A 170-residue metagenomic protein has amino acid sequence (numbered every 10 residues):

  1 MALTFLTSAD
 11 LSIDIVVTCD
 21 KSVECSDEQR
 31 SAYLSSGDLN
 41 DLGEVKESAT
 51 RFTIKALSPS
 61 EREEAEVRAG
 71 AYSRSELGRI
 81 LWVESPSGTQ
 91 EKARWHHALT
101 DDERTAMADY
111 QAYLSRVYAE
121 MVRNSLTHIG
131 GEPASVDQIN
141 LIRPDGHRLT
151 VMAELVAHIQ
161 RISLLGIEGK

Functional and structural regions predicted by a protein language model:
M1-I13: Short, intrinsically disordered N-terminal pre-domain segments
S12-T18, R51-T53: Ser/Thr- (and often Asn-) enriched beta-sheet segments in non-cytosolic proteins
C19-V23: Charged, composition-biased interaction segments
C25-K170: Short, surface-exposed, charged amphipathic helix/loop patches that serve as local interaction elements
